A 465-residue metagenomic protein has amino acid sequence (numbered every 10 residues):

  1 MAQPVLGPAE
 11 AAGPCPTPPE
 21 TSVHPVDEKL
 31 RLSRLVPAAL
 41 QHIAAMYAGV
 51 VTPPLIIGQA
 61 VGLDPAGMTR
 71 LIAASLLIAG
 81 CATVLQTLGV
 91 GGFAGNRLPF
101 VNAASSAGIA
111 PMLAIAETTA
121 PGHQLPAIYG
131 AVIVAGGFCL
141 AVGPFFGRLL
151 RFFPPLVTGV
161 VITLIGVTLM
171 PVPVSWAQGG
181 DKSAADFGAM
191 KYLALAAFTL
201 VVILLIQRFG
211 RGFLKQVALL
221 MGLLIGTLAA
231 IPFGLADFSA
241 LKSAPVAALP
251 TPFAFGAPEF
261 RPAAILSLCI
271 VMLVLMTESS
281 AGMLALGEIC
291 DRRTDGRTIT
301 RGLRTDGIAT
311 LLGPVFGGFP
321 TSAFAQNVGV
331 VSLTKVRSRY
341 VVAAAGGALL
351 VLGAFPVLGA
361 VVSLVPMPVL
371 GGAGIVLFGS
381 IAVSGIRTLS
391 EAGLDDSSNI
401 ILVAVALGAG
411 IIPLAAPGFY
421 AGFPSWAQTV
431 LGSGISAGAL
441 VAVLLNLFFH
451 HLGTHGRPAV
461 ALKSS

Functional and structural regions predicted by a protein language model:
M1-A38, F238-F253, E288-R292, G302 (+1 more regions): Intrinsically disordered, low-complexity non-transmembrane regions of multi-pass membrane transporters
A2-F100, A110-T119: N-terminal signal-anchor module of multipass membrane proteins
A12-P14, V50-P54, G58, T199-F209 (+6 more regions): Juxtamembrane interface elements at the cytosolic ends of transmembrane helices in multi-pass membrane proteins
E20-K29, V202-L205, L219-C269, A421-T429 (+1 more regions): Hydrophobic transmembrane alpha-helices of multi-pass solute/ion transporters
L32, G58-R97, S267-R339, S464: Membrane-embedded helical hairpins/re-entrant loop segments and their flanking transmembrane helices within multi-pass
S33-M46, V50, G188-L200, V217-A218 (+3 more regions): Hydrophobic, membrane-embedded alpha-helices of multi-pass small-molecule transporters
R70, F93-A107, R151-T158, L214-L220 (+4 more regions): Short, non-helical or kinked segments that cap or interrupt transmembrane helices
I115-D237, G346, V351-A459: Membrane-embedded alpha-helical modules
